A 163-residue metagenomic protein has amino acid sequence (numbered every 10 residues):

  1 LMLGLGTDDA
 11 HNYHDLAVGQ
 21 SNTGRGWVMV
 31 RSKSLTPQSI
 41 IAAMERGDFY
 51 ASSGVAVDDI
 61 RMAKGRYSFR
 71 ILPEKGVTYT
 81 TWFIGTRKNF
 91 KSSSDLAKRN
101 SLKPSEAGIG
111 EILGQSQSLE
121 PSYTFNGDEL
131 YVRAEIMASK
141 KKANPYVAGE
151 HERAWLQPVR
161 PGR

Functional and structural regions predicted by a protein language model:
L1-L3, D8-R163: C-terminal functional module detector
